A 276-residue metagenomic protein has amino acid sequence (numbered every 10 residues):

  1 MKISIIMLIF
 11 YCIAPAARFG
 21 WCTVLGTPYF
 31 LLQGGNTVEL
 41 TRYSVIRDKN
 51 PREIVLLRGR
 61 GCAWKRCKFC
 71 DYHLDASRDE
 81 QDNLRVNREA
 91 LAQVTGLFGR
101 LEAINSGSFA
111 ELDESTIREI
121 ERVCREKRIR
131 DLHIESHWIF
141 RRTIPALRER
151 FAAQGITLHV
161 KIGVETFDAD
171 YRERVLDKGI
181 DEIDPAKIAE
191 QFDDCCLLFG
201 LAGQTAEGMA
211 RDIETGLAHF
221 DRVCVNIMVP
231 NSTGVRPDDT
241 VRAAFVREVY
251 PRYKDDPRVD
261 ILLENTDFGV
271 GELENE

Functional and structural regions predicted by a protein language model:
I3-F10: Intrinsically disordered, low-complexity segments enriched in serine/proline and basic residues
G26-T37: Short, Lys/Arg-enriched N-terminal segments with co-localized hydrophobic residues within the first ~10-30 amino acids
Q33, L40-R85: Canonical Radical SAM [4Fe-4S] cluster-binding loop centered on the CxxxCxxC motif and its immediate flanking residues
Y72-A90, V94-E114, C124-R142, T157-E182 (+2 more regions): Core AdoMet radical
V94-T95, V123-C124, L147-I156, D184-A189 (+1 more regions): Acidic (Asp/Glu)-rich catalytic clusters
L112-E121, R141-A152, E173-R174, A206-M209: Distinct, well-ordered alpha-helical segments
L158, D181-D238, F245-F268: Conserved C-terminal portion of the radical SAM core fold that forms the substrate/S-adenosylmethionine-binding
